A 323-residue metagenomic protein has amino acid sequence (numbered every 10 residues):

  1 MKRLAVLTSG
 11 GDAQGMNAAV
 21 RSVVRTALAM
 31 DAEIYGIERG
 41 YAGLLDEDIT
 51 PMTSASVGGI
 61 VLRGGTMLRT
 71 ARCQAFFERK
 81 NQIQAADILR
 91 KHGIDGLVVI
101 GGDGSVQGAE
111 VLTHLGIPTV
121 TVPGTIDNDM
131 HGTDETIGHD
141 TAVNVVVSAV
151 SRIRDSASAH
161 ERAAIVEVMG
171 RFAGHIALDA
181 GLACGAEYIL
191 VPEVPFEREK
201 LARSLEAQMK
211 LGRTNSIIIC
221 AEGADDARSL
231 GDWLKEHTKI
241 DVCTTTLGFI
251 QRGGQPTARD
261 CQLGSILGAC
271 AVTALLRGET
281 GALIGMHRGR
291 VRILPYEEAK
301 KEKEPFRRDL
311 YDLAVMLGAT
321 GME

Functional and structural regions predicted by a protein language model:
M1, A27, G59-L62, I88-G93 (+9 more regions): Solvent-exposed alpha-helices and their adjacent loops that cap or buttress functional pockets in soluble metabolic
M1-L45: N-terminal phosphate-binding or glycine-rich loops at protein starts, especially the Walker A/P-loop of NTPases
S9-D12, I37-A42, R72-C73, G102-G104 (+7 more regions): Short, ordered loop/turn segments at secondary-structure junctions
A18-V23, D103-I117, A177: Short Gly/Thr/Asp-enriched flexible loops that form oxyanion-binding sites at enzyme active sites
L44-L97, G104-S105, I137-S148, E323: Glycine-rich oxoanion-binding loops at beta->alpha junctions
V99-G101, V111, H139-T245: Accessory alpha-helical/coil subdomains and C-terminal extensions that flank or cap enzyme catalytic cores
D226, L234-E323: C-terminal non-catalytic interaction/assembly regions of soluble proteins
